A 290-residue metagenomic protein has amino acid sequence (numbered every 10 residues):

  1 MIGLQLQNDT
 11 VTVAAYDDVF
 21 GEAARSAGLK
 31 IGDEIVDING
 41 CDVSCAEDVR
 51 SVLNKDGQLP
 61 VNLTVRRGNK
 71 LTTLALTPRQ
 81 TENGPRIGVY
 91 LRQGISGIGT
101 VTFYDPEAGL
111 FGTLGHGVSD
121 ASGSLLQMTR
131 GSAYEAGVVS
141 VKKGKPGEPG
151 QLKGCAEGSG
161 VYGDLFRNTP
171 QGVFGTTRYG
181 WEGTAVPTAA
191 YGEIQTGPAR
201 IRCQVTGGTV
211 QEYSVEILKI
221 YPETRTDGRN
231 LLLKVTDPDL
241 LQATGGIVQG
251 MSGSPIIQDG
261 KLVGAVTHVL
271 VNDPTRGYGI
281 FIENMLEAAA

Functional and structural regions predicted by a protein language model:
I2, K30, R50-V89: PDZ-domain C-terminal substructure recognizer with occasional recognition of PDZ-binding tails
I2-I31: PDZ/PDZ-like groove recognition
T10, L29, A46-L53, I98 (+1 more regions): Extracytoplasmic/secreted envelope proteins and their assembly/folding machinery, especially bacterial periplasmic
D18-G21, V36-G40, I87-G88, P187: Second-shell loop/turn segments in exported
A24-E47, I256-D259, V263-T267: Conserved PDZ fold ligand-binding element
A24-G28, S51-N54, Y191-G192, T244-I247 (+1 more regions): Short, surface-exposed secondary-structure edge patches
D37-K70, D273-T275, G279-E283: PDZ domains, with a preference for the canonical peptide-binding region formed by the helix
Q80-G245, Q249, Q258-D259, T267 (+1 more regions): Serine endopeptidase catalytic core focused on the charge-relay Asp
